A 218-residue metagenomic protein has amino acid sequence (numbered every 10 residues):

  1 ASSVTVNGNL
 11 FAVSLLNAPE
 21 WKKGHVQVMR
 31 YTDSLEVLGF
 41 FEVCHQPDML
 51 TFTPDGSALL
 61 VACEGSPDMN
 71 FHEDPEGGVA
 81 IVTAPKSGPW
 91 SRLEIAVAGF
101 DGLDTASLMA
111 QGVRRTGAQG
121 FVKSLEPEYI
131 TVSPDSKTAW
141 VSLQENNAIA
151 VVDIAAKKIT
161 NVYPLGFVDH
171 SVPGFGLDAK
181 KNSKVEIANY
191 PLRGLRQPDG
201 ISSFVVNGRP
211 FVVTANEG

Functional and structural regions predicted by a protein language model:
A1-N17, D169: Blade-loop segments of beta-propeller domains
A1-S3, P47, P75, R115-T131 (+1 more regions): Signature of short aromatic-glycine-proline-rich micro-motifs recurring in repeat-based ectodomains
V6-G8, T53-G56, S133-D135, V205-R209: Residue-level detector of Asp-centered blade-edge/turn motifs that repeat once per structural unit in beta-propeller
N17-A18, G65, E145, N216-G218: Residue-level signature of beta-propeller blades and closely related beta-rich strand-turn architectures in secreted
A18-G24, N70-P75, Q144-E145, G194-Q197: Short, solvent-exposed loop/turn segments at conserved positions within beta-propeller repeat blades
G24-T32, D74-P85, K157: Beta-propeller blade signature
K86-V122, N161-L192: Surface-exposed loop and turn segments in beta-propeller and other repeat-based domains that flank or scaffold
